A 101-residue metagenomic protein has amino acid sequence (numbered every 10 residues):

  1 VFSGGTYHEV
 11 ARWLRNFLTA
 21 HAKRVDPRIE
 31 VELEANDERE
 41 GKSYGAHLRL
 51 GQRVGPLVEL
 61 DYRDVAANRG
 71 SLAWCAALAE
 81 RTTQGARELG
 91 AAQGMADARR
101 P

Functional and structural regions predicted by a protein language model:
V1-D37, R69-T82: Negatively charged, low-complexity tracts enriched in Asp/Glu with abundant Ser/Thr
E34, H47-R49: Residue-level recognition of well-ordered beta-strand positions that form the cores of beta-sheet-rich folds across
R39-G45: A short, glycine/Asx- and small/polar-enriched loop/turn that sits immediately N-terminal to a beta-strand
L50-E80: Intrinsically disordered, low-complexity regulatory segments enriched in Ser/Thr/Pro and charged residues
A77-P101: C-terminal low-complexity, charged extensions that often adopt amphipathic alpha-helices
